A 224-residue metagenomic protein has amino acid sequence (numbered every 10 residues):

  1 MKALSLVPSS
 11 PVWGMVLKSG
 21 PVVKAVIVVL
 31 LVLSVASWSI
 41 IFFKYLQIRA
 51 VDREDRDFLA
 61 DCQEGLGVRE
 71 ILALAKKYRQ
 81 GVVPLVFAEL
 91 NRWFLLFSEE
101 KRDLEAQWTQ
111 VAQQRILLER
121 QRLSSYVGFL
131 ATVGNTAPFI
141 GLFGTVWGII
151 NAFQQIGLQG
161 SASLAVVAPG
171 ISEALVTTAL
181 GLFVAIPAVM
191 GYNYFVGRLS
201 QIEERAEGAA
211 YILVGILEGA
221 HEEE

Functional and structural regions predicted by a protein language model:
M1-S19, S163: Short, strongly hydrophobic alpha-helical membrane anchors
W13-V26, L123-L130: Membrane-interface helix-boundary signature
S19-E64, I71: Transmembrane alpha-helix/interfacial motif
G20, W38, I71, F87 (+3 more regions): Residue-level signature of catalytic and energy-coupling elements of molecular machines, predominantly ATP/GTP-dependent
K24-I40, A131-P138, V184-V189: Alpha-helical transmembrane segments of integral membrane proteins
D52-S163, M190-E224: Predominantly long cytosolic amphipathic alpha-helical stalk/bundle segments
G160-A174: Hydrophobic alpha-helical transmembrane segments and adjacent short intramembrane/lumenal linkers of inner/organellar
A174-M190: Hydrophobic alpha-helical transmembrane segments of polytopic membrane proteins
